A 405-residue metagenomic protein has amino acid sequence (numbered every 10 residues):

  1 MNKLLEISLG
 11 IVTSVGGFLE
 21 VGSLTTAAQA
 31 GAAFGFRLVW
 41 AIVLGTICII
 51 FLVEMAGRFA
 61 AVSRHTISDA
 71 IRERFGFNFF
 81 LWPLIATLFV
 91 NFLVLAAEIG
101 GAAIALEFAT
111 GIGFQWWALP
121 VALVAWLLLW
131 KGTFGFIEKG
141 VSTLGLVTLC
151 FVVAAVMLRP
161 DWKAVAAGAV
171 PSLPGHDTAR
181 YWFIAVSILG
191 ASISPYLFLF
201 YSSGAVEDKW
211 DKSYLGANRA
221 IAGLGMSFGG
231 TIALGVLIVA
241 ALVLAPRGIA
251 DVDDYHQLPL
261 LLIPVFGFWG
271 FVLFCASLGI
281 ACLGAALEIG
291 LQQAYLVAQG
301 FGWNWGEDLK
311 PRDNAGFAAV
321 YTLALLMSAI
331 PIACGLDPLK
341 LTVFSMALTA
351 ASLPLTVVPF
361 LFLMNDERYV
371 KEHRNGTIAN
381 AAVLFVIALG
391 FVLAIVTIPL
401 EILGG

Functional and structural regions predicted by a protein language model:
M1-T25, Y181-A185, W210-G216, A220-L224: Membrane-interface "cap" regions at the ends of multi-pass membrane proteins
I11, L84-I85, A109-W130, V147-F151 (+2 more regions): Transmembrane alpha-helical segments of multi-pass small-molecule transport proteins
S14, A41-R74, W82-V90: Juxtamembrane transmembrane-helix boundary signature
T26-G31, E54-F79, I104-L106, G216 (+4 more regions): Flexible loop linkers connecting adjacent transmembrane helices in multi-pass alpha-helical membrane transporters
I50-V62, A205, S227-Q257: Extracellular/periplasmic helix-exit of transmembrane alpha-helices
V62, F80-G111, A118, C282-F301 (+2 more regions): Hydrophobic transmembrane alpha-helices that form the core helical bundles of multi-pass secondary transporters
F77-N78, Q115-L119, L224, F228 (+2 more regions): Loop-to-transmembrane helix boundary motifs in multi-pass membrane proteins
L146-L173, W182-S203, P359-R368, L393-G404: Hydrophobic alpha-helical segments and their helix-loop junctions in multi-pass secondary transporters
